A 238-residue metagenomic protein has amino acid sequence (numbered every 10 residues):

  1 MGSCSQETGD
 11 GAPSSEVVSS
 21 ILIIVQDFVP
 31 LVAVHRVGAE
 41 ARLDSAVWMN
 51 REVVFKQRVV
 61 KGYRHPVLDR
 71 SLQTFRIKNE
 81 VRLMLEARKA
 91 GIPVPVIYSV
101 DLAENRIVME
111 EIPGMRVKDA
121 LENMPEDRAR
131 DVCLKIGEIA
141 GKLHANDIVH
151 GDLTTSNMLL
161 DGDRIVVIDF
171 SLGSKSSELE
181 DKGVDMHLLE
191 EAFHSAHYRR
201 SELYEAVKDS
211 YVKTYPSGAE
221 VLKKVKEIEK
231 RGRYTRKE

Functional and structural regions predicted by a protein language model:
V34-V37: Protein kinase glycine-rich loop
A39-I77: ATP-binding glycine-rich loop module of kinase domains
F75-V81, L85: AlphaC helix of the eukaryotic protein kinase fold
E86, A90, A120-G151, T155-S156 (+2 more regions): Conserved kinase catalytic-core helix
P95-C133: Conserved structural core of kinase catalytic domains
N157-V167: Conserved protein kinase catalytic/activation segment
V166, F170-E238: C-lobe/activation-segment region of protein kinase-like
